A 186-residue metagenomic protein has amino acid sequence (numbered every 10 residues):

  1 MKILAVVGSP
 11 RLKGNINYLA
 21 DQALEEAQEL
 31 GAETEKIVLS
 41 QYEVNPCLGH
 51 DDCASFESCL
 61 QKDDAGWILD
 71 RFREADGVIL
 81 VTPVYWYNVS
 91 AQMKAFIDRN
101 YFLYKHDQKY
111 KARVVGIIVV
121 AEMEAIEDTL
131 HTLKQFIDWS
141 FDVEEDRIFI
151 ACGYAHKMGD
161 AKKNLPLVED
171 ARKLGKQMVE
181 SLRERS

Functional and structural regions predicted by a protein language model:
M1-H106, I150, G159-S186: N-terminal beta1-alpha1-beta2 submodule of the flavodoxin-like/Rossmannoid cofactor-binding fold
Q92, K105-A151: Short, glycine-/small-residue-rich phosphate/pyrophosphate-handling segment
A155-H156: Active-site rim beta-loop-alpha module in soluble metabolic enzymes
